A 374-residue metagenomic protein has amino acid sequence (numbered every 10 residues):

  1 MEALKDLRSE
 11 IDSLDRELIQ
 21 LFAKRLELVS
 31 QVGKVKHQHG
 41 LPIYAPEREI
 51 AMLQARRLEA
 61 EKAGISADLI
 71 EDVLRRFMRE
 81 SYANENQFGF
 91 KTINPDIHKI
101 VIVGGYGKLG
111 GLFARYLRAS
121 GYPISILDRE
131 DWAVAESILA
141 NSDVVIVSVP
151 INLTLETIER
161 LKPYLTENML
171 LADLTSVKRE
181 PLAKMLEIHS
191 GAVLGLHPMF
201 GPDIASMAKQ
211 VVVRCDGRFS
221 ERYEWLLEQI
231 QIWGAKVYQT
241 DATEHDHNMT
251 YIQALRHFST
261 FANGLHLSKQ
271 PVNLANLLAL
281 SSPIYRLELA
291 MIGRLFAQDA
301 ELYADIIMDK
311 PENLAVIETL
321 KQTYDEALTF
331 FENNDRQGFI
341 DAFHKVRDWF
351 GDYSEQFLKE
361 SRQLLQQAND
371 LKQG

Functional and structural regions predicted by a protein language model:
M1-V101, R115: Extended, charge-rich alpha-helical interface modules
G105: NAD(P)H cofactor-binding loop motif with strongest signal on the N-terminal glycine-rich segment
K108-L109: Hydrophobic/small residue at the entry helix of a nucleotide-binding pocket
I124-S137: Adenosine-cofactor binding site in Rossmann-like domains, unifying the SAM/SAH pocket of S-adenosylmethionine-dependent
E136-M185: Rossmann-fold NAD(P) dinucleotide-binding segment
K178-K236, T240, D246: Rossmann-fold dinucleotide-binding core
Q210, E224, H245-P271, L278-A297: Active-site-proximal catalytic alpha-helix in oxidoreductases
L278-Y353: Interdomain hinge/lid region at the active-site interface of Rossmann-like NAD(P)-dependent oxidoreductases
